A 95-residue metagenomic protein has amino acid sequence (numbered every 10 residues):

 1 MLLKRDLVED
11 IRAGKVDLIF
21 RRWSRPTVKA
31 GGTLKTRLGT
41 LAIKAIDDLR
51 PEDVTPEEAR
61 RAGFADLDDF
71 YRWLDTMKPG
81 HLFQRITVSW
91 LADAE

Functional and structural regions predicted by a protein language model:
M1-E95: Mixed-charge, low-complexity intrinsically disordered regions
